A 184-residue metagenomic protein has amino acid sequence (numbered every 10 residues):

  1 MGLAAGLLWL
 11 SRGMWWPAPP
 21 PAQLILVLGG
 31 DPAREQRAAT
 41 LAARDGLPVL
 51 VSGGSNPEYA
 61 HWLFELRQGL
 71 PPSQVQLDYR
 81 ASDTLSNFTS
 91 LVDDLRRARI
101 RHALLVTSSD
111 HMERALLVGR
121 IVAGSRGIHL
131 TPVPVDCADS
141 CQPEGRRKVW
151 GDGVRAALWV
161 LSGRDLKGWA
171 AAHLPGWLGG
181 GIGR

Functional and structural regions predicted by a protein language model:
M1-W9: Hydrophobic membrane-insertion alpha-helices, especially the h-region of bacterial N-terminal signal peptides
W9-V149: A structural signal for short, hydrophobic/glycine-enriched beta-strand patches
P71, G124, S162-D165, P175: Serine/threonine-rich low-complexity intrinsically disordered regions
Q142-H173: A transmembrane-helix-recognition feature enriched in membrane-embedded lipid enzymes and envelope glyco-/phospholipid
G163, H173-R184: Short, surface-exposed patches at the edges or C-terminal ends of soluble domains, predominantly
